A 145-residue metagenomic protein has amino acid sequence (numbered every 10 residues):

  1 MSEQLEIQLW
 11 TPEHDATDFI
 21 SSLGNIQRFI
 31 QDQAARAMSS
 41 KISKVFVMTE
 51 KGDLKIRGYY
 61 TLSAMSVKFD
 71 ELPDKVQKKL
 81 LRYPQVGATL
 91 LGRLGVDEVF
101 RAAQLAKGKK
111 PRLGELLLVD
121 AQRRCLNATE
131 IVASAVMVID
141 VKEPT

Functional and structural regions predicted by a protein language model:
M1-K109, E115-P144: Non-catalytic substrate-recognition and accessory regions of acyl/acetyltransferase enzymes
